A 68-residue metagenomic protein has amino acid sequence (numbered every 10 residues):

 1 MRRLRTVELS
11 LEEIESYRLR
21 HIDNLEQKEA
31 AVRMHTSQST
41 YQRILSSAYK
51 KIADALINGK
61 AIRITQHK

Functional and structural regions predicted by a protein language model:
M1-L11: Short, Lys/Arg-enriched anionic-surface-contact patches
S16-Y17: Short alpha-helical "packing" element that flanks the helix-turn-helix/winged-helix DNA-binding module
I44-S47: Residues within the DNA-recognition helix of helix-turn-helix
Y49-L56: C-terminal flanking helix
I57-K68: Short, basic, alpha-helical segments at the C-terminal edge of helix-turn-helix-like DNA-binding modules
